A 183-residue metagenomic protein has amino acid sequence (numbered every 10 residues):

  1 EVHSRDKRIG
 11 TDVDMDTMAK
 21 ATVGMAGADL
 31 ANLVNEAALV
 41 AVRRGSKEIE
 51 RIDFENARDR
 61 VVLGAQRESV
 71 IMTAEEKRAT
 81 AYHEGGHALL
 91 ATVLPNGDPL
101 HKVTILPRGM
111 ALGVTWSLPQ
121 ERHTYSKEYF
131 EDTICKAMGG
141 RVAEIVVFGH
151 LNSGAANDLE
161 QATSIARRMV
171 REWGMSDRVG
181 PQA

Functional and structural regions predicted by a protein language model:
E1-I9, M15-A21, E36-A41: Conserved AAA+ ATPase "sensor/coupling" helix adjacent to the nucleotide-binding pocket
I9-G10, S46: Alpha-helical structural elements of signaling/regulatory helical domains
T22, A28-A183: Conserved P-loop NTPase/AAA+ ATPase motor core
